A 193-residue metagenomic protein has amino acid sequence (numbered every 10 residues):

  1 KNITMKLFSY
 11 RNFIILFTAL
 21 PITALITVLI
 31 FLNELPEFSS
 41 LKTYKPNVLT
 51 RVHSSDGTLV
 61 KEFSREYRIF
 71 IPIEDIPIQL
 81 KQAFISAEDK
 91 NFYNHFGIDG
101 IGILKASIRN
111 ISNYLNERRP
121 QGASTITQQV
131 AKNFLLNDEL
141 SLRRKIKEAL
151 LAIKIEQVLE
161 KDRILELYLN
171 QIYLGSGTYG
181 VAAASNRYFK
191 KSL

Functional and structural regions predicted by a protein language model:
I3-L193: Juxtamembrane regions of bacterial inner-membrane/periplasmic proteins, predominantly the peptidoglycan biogenesis
